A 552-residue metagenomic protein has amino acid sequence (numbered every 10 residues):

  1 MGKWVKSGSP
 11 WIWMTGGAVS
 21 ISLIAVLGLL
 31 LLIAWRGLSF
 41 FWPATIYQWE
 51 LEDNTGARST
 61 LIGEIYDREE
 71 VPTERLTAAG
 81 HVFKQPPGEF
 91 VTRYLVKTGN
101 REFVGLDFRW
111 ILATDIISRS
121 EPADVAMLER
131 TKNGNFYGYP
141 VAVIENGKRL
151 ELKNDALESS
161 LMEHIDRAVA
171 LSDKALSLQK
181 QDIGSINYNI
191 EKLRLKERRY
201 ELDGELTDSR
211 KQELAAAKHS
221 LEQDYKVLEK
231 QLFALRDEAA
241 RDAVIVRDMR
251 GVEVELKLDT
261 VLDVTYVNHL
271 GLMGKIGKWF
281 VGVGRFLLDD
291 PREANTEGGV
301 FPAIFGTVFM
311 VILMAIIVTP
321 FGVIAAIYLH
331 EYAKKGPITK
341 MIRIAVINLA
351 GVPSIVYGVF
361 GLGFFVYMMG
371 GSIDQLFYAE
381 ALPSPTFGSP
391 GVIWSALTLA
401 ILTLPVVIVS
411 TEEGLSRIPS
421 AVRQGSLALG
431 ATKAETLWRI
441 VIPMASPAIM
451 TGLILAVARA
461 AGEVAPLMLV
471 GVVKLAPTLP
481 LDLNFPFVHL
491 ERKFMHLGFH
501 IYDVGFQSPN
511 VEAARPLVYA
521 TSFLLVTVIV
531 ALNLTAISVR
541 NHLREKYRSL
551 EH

Functional and structural regions predicted by a protein language model:
M1-G16, S20-V26, A34-N295, E551-H552: Membrane-topology segments of multi-pass transport proteins
K278-G298, A333, Y357-I401, G471-V473 (+1 more regions): Membrane-interfacial helix termini and adjacent extracytoplasmic/periplasmic loops of multi-pass transporters
A294, G471-F523: Interhelical loop and adjacent transmembrane-helix boundary motif in polytopic membrane transport permeases
M314-V346, V359, Y367, A536-E545: Transmembrane-helix boundary motif in ABC transporter permease subunits
F321, A325, V346-S354, T386-E412 (+2 more regions): Faces of alpha-helical transmembrane segments in polytopic inner-membrane proteins
L329, A333-R343, S420-T451: Amphipathic cytosolic juxtamembrane alpha-helices at the membrane-cytosol interface of multi-pass membrane transporters
I408-E412, P419, K433-G471: Transmembrane alpha-helices
E412-S420, L427, I454, F499-H552: C-terminal transmembrane helix and the adjacent membrane-cytosol boundary/short C-terminal tail of inner/organellar
